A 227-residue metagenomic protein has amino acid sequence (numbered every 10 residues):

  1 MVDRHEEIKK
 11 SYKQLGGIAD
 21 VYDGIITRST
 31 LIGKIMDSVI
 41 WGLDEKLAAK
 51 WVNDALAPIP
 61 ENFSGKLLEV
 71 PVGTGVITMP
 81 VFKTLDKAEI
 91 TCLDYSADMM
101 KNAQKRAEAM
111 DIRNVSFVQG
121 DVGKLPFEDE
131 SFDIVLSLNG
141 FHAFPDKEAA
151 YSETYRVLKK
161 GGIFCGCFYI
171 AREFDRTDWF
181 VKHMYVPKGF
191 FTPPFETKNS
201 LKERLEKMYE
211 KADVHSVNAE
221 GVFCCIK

Functional and structural regions predicted by a protein language model:
M1-I35: N-terminal, positively charged/glycine-rich alpha-helical extensions of SAM-dependent methyltransferases
G16, I25, V39, E45 (+2 more regions): C-terminal alpha-helical "lid/dimerization" subdomain adjacent to the S-adenosyl-L-methionine
G42-S64: Conserved alpha-helix/loop element of class I SAM-dependent methyltransferases that forms part of the SAM/SAH-binding
K66, G161-I163: Short glycine-centered segments of the SAM/dcSAM-binding site in methyltransferase folds
K66-K124: Class I SAM-dependent methyltransferase SAM/SAH-binding core
G123-I134: A short acidic, Gly/Pro-enriched loop at the edge of an enzyme's catalytic core that lines a small-molecule cofactor
I134-D146: A short SAM/SAH-binding and catalytic strip from SAM-dependent methyltransferases
E148-K160: A short glycine-rich, Lys/Arg-flanked "PGG" loop and its adjoining helix->strand segment in the class I
